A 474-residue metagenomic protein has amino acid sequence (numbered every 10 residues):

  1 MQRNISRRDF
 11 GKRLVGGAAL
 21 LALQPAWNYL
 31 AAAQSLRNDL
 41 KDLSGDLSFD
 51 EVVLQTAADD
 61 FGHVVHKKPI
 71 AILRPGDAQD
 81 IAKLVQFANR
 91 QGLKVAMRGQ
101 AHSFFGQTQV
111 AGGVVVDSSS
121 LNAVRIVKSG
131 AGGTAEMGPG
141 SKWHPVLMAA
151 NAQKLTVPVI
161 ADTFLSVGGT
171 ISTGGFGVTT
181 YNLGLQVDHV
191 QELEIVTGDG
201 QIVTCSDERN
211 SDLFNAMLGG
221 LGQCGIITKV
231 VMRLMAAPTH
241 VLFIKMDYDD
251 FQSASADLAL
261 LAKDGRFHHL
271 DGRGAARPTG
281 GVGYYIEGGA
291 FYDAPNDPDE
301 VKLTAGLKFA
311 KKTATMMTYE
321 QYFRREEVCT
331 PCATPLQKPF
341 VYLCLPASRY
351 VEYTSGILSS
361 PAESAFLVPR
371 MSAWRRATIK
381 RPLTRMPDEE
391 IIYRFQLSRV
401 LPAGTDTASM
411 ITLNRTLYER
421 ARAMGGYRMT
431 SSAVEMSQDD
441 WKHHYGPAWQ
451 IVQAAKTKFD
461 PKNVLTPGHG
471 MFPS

Functional and structural regions predicted by a protein language model:
Q2-L14, A18-N38: N-terminal twin-arginine translocation
K12-G17, L21, L30-A31, S172 (+2 more regions): C-terminal substrate-binding/cap subdomain adjacent to the FAD-binding core in PCMH-type and related FAD-linked
A33, V52, T56-A161: Glycine-rich N-terminal segment of FAD-binding domains in flavoprotein oxidoreductases, spanning the beta-loop-helix
R74, F105-R125, T179-G198, I226-V230: Structural signature of FAD isoalloxazine-binding scaffolds in flavoprotein oxidoreductases
R74, V95-G99, M137, V157-A161 (+5 more regions): General beta-strand structural signal in soluble alpha/beta enzymes
G281-Y284, R324-P331, A377-E389, D439-I451: Short glycine/threonine-rich loop-to-helix capping motif typified by GTGT followed within a few residues by an Asp-Pro
Q337-V434: Substrate-recognition/cap regions that form aromatic- and gly/pro-loop-enriched pockets for small-molecule ligands
Y427-S474: Activity-critical C-terminal alpha-helical subdomain
